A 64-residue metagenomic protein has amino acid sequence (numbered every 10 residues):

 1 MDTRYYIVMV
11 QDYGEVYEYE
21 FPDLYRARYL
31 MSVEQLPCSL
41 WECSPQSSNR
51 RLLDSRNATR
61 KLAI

Functional and structural regions predicted by a protein language model:
M1, Q11, P22, S48 (+1 more regions): Intrinsic-disorder/low-complexity regions
M1, R28-V33: Short linear motifs in intrinsically disordered
M1-V16, P45: Short aromatic-glycine-(Arg/Gly/Cys) micro-motifs in beta-strand/loop hairpins
I7-V8, F21, A27, L40: Hydrophobic beta-strand residues in large extracellular and virion-surface proteins
Y13-Y29: A short, exposed loop/beta-hairpin motif centered on an aromatic-Gly-Thr core
V16, V33-I64: Short, mixed-charge low-complexity intrinsically disordered segments
